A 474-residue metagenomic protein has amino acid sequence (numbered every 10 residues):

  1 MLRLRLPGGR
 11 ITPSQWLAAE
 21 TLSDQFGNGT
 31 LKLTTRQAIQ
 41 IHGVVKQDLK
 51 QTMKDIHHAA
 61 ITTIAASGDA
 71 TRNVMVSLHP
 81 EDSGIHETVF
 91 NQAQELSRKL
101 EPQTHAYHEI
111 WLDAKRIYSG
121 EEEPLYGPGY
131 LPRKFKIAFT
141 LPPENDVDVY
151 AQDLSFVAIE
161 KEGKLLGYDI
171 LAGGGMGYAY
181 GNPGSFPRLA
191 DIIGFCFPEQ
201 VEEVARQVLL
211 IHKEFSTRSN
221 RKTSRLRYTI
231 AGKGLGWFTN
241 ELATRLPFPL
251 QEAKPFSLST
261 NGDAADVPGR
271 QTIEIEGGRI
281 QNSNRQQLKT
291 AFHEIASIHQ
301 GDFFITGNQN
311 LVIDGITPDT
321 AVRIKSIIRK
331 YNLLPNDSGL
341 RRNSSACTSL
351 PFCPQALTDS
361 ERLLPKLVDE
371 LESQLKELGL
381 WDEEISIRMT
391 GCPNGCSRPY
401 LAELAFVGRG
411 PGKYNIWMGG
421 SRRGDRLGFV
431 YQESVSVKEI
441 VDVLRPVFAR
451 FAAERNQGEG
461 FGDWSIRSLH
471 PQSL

Functional and structural regions predicted by a protein language model:
M1-L474: Peripheral terminal and linker regions in Fe-S/redox and tRNA-modifying enzymes
